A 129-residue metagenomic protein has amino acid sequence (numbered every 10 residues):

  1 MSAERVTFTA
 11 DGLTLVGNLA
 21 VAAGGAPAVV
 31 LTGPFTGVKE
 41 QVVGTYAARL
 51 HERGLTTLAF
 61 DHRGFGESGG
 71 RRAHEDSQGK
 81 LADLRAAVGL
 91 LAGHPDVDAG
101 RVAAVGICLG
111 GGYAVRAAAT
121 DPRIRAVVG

Functional and structural regions predicted by a protein language model:
M1-P27: N-terminal cap/lid segment of alpha/beta-hydrolase-fold proteins
R5, G33, R53, V102-A104 (+1 more regions): Glycine-rich phosphate-binding loops of nucleotide-dependent enzymes
D11-L13, R53, G93-H94, T120: Conserved dinucleotide-binding and phosphotransfer motif residues
A26-P34: Short beta-strand element of the alpha/beta-hydrolase
F35-A48, H62: The serine-hydrolase catalytic nucleophile loop
V38-K39, F65-A99: Catalytic nucleophile-loop/oxyanion-hole region of alpha/beta-hydrolase and closely related hydrolase-like folds
R49-G69: Conserved alpha/beta-hydrolase
A86-G129: Primarily recognizes the serine-hydrolase "nucleophile elbow" in alpha/beta-hydrolase and SGNH/GDSL folds
